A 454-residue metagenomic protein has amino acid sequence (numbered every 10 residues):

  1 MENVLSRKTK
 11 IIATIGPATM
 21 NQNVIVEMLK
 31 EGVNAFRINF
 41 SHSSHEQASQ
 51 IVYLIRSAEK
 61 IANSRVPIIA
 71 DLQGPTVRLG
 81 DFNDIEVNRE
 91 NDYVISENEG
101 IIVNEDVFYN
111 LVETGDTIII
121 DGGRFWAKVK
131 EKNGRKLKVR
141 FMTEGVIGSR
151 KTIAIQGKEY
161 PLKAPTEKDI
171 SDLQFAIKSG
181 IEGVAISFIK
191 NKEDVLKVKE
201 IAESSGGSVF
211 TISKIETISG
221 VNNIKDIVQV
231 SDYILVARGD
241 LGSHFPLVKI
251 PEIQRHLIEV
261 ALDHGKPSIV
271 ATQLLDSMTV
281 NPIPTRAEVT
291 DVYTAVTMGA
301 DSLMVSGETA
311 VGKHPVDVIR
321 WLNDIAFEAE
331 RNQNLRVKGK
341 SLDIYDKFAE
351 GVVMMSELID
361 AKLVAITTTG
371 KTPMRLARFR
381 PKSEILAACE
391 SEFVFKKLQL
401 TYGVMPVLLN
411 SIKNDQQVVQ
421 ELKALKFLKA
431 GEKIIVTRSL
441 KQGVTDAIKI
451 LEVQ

Functional and structural regions predicted by a protein language model:
M1-Q454: Non-catalytic helical/linker scaffolds that mediate oligomerization, partner binding, and domain coupling around large
